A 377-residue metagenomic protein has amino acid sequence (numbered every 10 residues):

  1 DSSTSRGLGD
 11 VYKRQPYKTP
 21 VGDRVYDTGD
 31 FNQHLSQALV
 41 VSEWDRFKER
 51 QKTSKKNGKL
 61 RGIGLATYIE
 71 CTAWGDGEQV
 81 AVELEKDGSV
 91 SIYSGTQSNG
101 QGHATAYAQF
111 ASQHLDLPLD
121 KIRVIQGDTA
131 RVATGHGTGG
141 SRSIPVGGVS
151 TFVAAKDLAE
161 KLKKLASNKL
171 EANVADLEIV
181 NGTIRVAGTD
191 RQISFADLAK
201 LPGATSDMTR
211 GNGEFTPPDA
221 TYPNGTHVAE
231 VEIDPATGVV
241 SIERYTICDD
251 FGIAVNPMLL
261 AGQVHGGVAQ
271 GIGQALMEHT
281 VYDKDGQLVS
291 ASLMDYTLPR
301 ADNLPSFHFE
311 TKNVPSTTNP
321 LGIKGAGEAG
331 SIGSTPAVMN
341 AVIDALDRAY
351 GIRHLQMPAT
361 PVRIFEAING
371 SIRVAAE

Functional and structural regions predicted by a protein language model:
D1-G9: Positively charged, low-complexity/disordered segments
G9-Q33, Q37-V40, D45-E377: Cofactor-binding beta-sheet edge motifs in enzyme active sites
